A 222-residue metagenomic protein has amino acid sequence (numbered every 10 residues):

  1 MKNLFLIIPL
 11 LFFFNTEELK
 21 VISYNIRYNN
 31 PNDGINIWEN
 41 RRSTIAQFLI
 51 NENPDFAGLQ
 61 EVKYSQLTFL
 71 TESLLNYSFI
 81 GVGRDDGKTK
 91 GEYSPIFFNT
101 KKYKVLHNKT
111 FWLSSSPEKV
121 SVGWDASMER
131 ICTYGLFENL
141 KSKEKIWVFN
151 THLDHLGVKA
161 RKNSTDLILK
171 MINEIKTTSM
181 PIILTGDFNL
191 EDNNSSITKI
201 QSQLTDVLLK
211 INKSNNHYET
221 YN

Functional and structural regions predicted by a protein language model:
K2-F5, F14-S73, R84-E92, D166: N-terminal, active-site-proximal structural segment of metallo-dependent hydrolase catalytic domains
K20-I26, I45-L70, F97, G135 (+3 more regions): Active-site beta-strand/loop signature of hydrolases that rely on acidic residues for catalysis
Y28-I35, L106, V158, N215-Y218: Short, solvent-exposed loop/turn elements at domain surfaces
N30-D33, S116-W124, T151-R161: Surface-exposed cleft-lining segments at the edges of enzyme active sites
D33, L67-L70, L75, V158-A160 (+1 more regions): Short glycine-/acidic-enriched loop or helix-start segments at secondary-structure transitions that form or flank
F56-W147: Structured beta-strand-rich core segments of catalytic domains in phosphoester-bond hydrolases
I80-N99, S114-K119, G123-I131, T178-I182 (+1 more regions): Active site of divalent-metal-dependent phosphoester/diester hydrolases
S127-E129, N139-D166, I175: Metal-dependent phosphoester/phosphodiester hydrolase catalytic core
